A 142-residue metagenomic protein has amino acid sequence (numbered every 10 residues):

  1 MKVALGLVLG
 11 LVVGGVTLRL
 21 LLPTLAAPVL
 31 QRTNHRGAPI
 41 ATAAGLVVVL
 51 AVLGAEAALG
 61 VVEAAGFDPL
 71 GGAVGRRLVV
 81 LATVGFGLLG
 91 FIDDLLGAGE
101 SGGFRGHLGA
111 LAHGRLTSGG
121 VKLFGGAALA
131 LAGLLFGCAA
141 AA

Functional and structural regions predicted by a protein language model:
M1-A142: "…together with the soluble PPM/PP2C metallo-phosphatase catalytic core" -> "…together with the soluble PPM/PP2C
